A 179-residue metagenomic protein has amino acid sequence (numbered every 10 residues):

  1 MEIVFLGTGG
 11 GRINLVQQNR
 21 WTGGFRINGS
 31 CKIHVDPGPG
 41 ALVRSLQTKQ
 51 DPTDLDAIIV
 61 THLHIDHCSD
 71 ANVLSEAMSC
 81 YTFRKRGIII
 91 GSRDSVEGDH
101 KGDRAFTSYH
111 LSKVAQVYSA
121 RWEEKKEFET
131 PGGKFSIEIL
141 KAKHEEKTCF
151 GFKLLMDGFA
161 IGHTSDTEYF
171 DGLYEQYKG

Functional and structural regions predicted by a protein language model:
M1-T48, C149-D166: Conserved beta-strand hairpin/beta-sheet module of binuclear metal-dependent hydrolase folds, prominently
Q17, D70-A71, G102: Residues at alpha-helix caps and immediate loop-helix transition turns in enzyme cores, especially N- and C-cap
Q17, Q47-Q50, Y109, G132 (+2 more regions): Structural motif
D36, D66-S69, K147-C149, D171: Residues that form or flank phosphate/diphosphate-binding pockets in enzymes that use nucleotide phosphates
G40-I90, G179: Active-site metal-binding motif and surrounding structural segment of the metallo-beta-lactamase
A41, S95-V96, Y169: Alpha-helix capping/helix-boundary segments
R84-C149, M156-D157: Metallo-beta-lactamase
E168-G179: Cap/insert and terminal regions of metallo-dependent hydrolase folds
